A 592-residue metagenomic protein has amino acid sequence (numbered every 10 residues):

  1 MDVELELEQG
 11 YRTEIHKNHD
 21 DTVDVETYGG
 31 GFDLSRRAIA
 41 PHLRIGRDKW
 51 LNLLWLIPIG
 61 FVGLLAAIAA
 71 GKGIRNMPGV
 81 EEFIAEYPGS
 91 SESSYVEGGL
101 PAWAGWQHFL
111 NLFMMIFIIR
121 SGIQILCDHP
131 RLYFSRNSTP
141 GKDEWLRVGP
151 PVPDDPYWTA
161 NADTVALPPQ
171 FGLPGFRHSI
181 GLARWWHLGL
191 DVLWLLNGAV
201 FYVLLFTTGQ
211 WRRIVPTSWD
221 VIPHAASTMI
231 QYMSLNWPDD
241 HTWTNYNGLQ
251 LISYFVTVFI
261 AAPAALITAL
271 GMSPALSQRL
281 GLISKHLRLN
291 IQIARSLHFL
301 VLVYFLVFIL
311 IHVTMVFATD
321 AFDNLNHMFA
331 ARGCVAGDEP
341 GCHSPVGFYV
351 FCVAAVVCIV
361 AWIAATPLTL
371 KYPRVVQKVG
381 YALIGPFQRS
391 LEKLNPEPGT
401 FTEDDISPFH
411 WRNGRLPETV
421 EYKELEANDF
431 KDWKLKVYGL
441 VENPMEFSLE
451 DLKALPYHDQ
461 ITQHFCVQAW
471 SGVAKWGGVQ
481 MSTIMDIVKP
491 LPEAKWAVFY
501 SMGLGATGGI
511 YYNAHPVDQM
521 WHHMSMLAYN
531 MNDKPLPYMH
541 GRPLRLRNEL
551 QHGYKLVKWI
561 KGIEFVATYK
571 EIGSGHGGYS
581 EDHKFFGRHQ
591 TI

Functional and structural regions predicted by a protein language model:
M1-K393, I592: Membrane-embedded alpha-helical bundles that constitute the cytochrome b-like, heme-associated redox core of multi-pass
R184-L188, R389-I592: Structured, non-membrane catalytic/scaffold regions adjacent to prosthetic-group chemistry
